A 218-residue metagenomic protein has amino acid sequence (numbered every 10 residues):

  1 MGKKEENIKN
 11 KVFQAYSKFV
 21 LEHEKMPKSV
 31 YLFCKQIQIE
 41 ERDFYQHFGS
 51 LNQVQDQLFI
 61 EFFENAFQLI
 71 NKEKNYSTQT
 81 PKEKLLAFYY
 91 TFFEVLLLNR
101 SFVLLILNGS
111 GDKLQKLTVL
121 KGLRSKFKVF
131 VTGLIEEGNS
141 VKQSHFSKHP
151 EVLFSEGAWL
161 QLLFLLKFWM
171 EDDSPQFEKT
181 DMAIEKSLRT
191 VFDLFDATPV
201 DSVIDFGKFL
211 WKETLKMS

Functional and structural regions predicted by a protein language model:
M1-E6, T214: N-terminal intrinsically disordered/low-complexity leader segments
E6-S17, Y45-N71, N75, K82 (+1 more regions): An amphipathic alpha-helix adjacent to DNA-recognition modules
K25-Q57: Helix-turn-helix
K72-F102, D112, G122, K126: Hydrophobic alpha-helical connector segments
T78, S140-F146: Acidic/His metal-coordination segments adjacent to aromatic residues that form catalytic metal sites in metalloenzymes
K116-V141, V152-F164: Amphipathic alpha-helical packing segments from all-alpha helical-bundle domains
H149-F168, M182-T190: Hydrophobic alpha-helical segments that form the core of small-molecule binding pockets and/or dimer interfaces
E171-S218: C-terminal peripheral helix-coil segments that are non-catalytic and often amphipathic
